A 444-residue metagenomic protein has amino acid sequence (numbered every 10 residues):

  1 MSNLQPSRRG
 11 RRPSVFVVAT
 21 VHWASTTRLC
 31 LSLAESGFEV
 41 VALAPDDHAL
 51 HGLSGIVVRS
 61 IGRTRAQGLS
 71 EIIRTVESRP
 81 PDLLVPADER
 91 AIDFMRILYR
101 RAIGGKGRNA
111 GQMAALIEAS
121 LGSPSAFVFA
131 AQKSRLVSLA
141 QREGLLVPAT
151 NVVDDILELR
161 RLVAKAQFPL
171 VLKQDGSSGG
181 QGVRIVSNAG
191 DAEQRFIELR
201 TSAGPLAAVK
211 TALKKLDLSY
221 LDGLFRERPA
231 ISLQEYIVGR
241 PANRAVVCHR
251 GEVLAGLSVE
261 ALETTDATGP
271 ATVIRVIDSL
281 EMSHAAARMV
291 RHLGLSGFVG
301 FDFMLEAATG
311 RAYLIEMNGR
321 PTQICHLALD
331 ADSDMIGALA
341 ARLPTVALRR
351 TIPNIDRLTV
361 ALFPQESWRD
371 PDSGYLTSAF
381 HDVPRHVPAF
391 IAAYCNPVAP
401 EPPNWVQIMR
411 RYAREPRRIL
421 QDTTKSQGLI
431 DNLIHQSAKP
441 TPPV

Functional and structural regions predicted by a protein language model:
M1-G122, L157: ATP-binding N-terminal substructure of ATP-dependent carboxylate-amine bond-forming enzymes
P124-L146, D155, L162: Glycine-/Pro-rich loop/turn segments that contact NAD(P) or position catalytic residues in Rossmann-like domains
P148-T150, L170-L213, P241-N243, L254 (+1 more regions): Glycine-rich phosphate-binding loop of ATP-grasp-fold ATP-dependent ligases
L162-L172: Acidic/histidine-enriched active-site and ligand-binding environments that engage anionic O-linkages
I197, A203-E263, I277-H284, L305 (+1 more regions): Phosphate-binding site of ATP-dependent enzymes
V246, V290-H326: Conserved metal-phosphate-binding beta-hairpin within the catalytic cores of diverse ATP-dependent phosphoryl-transfer
A267-G269, I277-F301: Oxyanion-binding "anion nests"
G337-V444: Peripheral (often C-terminal) accessory segments that flank ATP-dependent C-N-forming ligase machineries
